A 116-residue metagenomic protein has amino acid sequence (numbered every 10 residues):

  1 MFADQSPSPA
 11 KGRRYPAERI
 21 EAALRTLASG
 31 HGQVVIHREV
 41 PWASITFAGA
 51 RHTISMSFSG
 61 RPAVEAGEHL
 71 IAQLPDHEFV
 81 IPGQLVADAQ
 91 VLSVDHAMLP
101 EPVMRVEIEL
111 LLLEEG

Functional and structural regions predicted by a protein language model:
M1-G116: Long, contiguous binding/interaction regions
